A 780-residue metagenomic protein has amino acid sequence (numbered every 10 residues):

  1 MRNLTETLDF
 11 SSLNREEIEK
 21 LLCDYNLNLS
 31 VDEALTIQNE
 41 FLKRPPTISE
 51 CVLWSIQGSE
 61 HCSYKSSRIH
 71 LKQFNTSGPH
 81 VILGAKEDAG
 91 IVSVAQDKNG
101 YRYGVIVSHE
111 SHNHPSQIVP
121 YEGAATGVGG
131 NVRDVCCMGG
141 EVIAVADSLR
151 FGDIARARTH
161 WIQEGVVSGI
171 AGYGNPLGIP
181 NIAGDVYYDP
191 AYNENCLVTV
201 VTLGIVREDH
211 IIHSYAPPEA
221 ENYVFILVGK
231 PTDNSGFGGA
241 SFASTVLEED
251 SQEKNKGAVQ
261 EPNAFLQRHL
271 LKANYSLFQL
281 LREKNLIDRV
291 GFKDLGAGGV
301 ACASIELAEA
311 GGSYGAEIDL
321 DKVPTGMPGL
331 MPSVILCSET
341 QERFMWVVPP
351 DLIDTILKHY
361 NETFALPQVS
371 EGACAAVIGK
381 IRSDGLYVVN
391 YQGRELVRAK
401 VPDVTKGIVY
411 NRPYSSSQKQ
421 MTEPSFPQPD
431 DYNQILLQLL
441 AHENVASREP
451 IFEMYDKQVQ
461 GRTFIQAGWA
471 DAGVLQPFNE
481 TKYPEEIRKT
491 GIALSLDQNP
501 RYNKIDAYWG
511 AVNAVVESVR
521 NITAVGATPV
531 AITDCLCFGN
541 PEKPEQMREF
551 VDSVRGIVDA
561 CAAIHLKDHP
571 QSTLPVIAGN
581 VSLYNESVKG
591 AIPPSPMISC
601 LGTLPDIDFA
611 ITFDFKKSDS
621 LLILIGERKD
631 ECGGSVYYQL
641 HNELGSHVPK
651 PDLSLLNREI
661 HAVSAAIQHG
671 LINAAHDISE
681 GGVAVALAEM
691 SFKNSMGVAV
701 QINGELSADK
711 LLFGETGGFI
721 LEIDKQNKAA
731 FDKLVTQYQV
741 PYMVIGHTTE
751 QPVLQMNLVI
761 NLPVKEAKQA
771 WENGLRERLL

Functional and structural regions predicted by a protein language model:
M1-L780: Glycine/proline-enriched, intrinsically flexible loops and inter-domain linkers
